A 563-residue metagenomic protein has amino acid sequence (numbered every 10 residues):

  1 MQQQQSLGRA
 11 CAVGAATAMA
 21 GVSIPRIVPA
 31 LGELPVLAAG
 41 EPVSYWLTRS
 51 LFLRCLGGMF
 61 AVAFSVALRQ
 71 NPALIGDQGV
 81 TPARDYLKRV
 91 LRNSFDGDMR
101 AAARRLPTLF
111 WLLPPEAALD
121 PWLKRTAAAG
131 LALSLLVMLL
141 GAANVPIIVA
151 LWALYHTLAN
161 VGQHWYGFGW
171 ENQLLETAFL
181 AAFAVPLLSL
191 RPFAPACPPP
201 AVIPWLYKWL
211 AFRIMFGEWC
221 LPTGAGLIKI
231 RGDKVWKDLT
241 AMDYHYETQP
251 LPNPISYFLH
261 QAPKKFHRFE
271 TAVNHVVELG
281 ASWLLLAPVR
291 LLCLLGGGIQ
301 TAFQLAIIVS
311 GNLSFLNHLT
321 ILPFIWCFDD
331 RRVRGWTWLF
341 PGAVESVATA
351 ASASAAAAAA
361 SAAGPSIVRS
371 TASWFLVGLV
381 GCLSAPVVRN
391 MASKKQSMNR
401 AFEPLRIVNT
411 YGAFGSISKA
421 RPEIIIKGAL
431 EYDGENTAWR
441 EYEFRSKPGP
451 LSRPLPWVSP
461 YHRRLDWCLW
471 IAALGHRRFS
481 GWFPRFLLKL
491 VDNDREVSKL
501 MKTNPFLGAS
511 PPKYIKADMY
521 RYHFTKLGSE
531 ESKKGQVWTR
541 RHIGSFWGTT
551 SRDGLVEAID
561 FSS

Functional and structural regions predicted by a protein language model:
S6-S563: Alpha-helical membrane-anchoring segments
